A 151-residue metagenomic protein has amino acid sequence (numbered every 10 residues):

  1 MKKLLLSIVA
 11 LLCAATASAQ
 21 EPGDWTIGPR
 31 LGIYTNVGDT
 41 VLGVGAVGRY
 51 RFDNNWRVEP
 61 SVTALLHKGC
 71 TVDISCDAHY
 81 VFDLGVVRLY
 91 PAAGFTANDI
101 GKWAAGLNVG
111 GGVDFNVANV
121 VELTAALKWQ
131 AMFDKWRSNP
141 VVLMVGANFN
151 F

Functional and structural regions predicted by a protein language model:
M1-D24: Cleavable N-terminal export/targeting peptides
Q20-T35, P91: Transmembrane beta-strand segments of Gram-negative outer membrane beta-barrel proteins
E21, N36-T40, L66-T71, D99-A105 (+1 more regions): Replace "Gram-negative outer membrane beta-barrel proteins" with "bacterial and organellar outer membrane beta-barrel
R30, S138-F151: Outer-membrane beta-barrel "beta-signal"
G32-I33, A64, T96-N98, Q130-F133: Extracellular loop and loop/strand-boundary signature of outer-membrane beta-barrel proteins
I33-G45, S61: Surface-exposed strand-loop-strand hairpins of Gram-negative outer-membrane beta-barrel proteins
V47-A125, N148-F151: Gram-negative (and chloroplast) outer-membrane scaffold detector with strong preference for beta-barrel transmembrane
